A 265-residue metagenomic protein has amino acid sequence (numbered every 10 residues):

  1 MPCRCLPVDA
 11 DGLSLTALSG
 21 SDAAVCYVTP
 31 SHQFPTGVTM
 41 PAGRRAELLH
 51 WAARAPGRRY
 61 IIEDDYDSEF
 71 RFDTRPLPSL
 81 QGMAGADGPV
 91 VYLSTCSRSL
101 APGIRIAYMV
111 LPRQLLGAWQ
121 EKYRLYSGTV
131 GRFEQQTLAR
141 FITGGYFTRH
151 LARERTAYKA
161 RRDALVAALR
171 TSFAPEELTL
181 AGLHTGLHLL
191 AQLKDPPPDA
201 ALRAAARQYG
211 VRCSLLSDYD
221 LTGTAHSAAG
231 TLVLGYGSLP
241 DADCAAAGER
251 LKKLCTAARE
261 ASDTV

Functional and structural regions predicted by a protein language model:
P2-A10: Short beta-strand->loop structural element characteristic of the AMP-binding/adenylate-forming
A10-F72, S262: Active-site phosphate-binding strand-loop segment of PLP-dependent enzymes
A86, D199-R203, C213-D241: Active-site-adjacent capping/gating segments
A86-T156: Conserved core segment of the aminotransferase class I/II
A139, R155-V166, L178-Q192, A204-A205: Conserved glycine-rich beta-strand-loop-beta hairpin in the small C-terminal domain of fold type I
Q208, T224-V265: PLP-dependent enzyme catalytic core of the Aspartate aminotransferase-like
